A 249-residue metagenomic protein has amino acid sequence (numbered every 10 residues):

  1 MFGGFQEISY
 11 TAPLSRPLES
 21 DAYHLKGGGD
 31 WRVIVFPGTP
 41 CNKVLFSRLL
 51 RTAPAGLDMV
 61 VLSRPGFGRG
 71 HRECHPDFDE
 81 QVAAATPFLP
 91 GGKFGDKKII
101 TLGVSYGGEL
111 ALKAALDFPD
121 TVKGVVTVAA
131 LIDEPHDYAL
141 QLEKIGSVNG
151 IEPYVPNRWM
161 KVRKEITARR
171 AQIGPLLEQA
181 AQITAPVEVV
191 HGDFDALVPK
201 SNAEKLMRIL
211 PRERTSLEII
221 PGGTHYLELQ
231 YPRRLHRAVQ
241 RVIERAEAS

Functional and structural regions predicted by a protein language model:
D21, L25-R69: Conserved HGGG/HGGXW glycine-rich cap/lid loop of the alpha/beta-hydrolase fold
R48, A185, P199-R208: Short alpha-helix in the alpha/beta-hydrolase fold that links the catalytic acid
V61-I99: Active-site loop/oxyanion-hole signature of alpha/beta-hydrolase fold enzymes
E109-L116, V125-I151: Flexible "cap/lid" loop of the alpha/beta hydrolase fold
R163-Q179: Active-site nucleophile elbow and catalytic-triad environment of alpha/beta-hydrolase enzymes
I183, V189-H191, D195: Short beta-strand/loop motif that positions the catalytic acidic residue of the alpha/beta-hydrolase fold
F194-V198, H225: Acidic catalytic loop of the alpha/beta-hydrolase fold
G223-P232: Catalytic histidine-centered segment of alpha/beta-hydrolase-like enzymes
